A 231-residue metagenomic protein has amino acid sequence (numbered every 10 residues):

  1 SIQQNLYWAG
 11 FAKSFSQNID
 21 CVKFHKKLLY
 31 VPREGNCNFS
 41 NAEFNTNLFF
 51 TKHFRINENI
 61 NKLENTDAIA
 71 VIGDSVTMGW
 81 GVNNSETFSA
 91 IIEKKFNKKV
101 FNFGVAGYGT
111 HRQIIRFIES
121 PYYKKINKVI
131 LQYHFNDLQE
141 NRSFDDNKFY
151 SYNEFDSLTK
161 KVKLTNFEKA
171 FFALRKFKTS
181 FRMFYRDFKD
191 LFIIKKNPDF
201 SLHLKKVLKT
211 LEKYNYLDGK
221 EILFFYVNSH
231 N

Functional and structural regions predicted by a protein language model:
I2-K95: Membrane/wall-proximal cationic-aromatic binding patches
I2-S14, K27, T87-I91, K95 (+2 more regions): Secondary-structure junction/capping motif
N45-T51, A106-G109, F200: Short, flexible loop segments at the rims of nucleotide/cofactor-binding pockets, characterized by
F54-N59, I115-I118, K209: A generic local structural motif
E64, Y122-I126, Y216-G219: Glycine-rich phosphate-binding loop signature in dinucleotide/nucleotide-binding domains
A70, F101, I130, E221-F224: A structural signal for isolated positions on well-ordered beta-strands in alpha/beta enzyme cores
M78-T159: Conserved SGNH/GDSL esterase-like catalytic core that processes O-acyl groups on lipids and polysaccharides
H134-N231: Serine-dependent acyl-ester chemistry module
